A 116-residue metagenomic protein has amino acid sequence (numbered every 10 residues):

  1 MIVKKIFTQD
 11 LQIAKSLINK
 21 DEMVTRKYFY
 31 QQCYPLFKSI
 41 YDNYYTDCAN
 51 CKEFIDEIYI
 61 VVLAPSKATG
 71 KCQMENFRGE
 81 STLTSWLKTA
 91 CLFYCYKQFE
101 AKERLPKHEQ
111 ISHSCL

Functional and structural regions predicted by a protein language model:
I2, S16-N43: A short, charge-rich alpha-helical start-of-domain segment used by transcription regulators
F7-L11, K27-K38, C48-Q73: Conserved RNAP core-binding helix
D21, T46-N50, G79: Alpha-helical structural elements of signaling/regulatory helical domains
S66-W86, K102-P106: Short alpha-helix-to-loop micro-motif enriched in aromatics/charged/Gly
T89-E109: Arg/Lys-rich amphipathic alpha helix in sigma70-family domain 2
H113-L116: Acidic, proline/glycine-rich intrinsically disordered inter-domain spacer in sigma factors
